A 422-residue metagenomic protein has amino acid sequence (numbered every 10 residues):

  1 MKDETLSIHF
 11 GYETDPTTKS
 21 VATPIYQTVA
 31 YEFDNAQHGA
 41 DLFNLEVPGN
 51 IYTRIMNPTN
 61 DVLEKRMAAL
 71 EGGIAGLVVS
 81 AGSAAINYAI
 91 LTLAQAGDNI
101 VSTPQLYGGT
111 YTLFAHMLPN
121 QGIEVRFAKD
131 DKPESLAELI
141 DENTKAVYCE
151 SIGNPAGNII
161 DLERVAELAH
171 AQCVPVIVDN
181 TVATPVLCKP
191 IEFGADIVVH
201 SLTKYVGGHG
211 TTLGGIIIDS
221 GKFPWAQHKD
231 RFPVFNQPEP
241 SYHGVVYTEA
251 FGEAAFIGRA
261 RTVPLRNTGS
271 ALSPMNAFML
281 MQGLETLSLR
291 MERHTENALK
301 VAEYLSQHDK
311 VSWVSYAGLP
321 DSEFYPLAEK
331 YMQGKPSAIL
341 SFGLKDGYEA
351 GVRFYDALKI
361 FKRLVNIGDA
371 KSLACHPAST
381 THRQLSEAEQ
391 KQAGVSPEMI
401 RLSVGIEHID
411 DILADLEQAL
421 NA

Functional and structural regions predicted by a protein language model:
M1-N50: N-terminal glycine-rich, Lys/His-bearing helix-loop that initiates the first secondary-structure elements of many
S7-P16, L77-Q307: Conserved PLP-enzyme active-site core in the AAT-like
Y12-T14, Q27-F33, G221-K222, L284-T286 (+6 more regions): Glycine-rich beta-alpha junction loops
A30, N35-A84, G109-M117: Conserved N-terminal alpha-helix of the aminotransferase class I/II PLP-enzyme fold
I74, A115, V125, E142 (+4 more regions): PLP-dependent enzyme catalytic core of the Aspartate aminotransferase-like
T268-A271, M275-A277, Q282, T286 (+3 more regions): Conserved small-domain helix->loop->beta segment predominantly found in fold-type I
